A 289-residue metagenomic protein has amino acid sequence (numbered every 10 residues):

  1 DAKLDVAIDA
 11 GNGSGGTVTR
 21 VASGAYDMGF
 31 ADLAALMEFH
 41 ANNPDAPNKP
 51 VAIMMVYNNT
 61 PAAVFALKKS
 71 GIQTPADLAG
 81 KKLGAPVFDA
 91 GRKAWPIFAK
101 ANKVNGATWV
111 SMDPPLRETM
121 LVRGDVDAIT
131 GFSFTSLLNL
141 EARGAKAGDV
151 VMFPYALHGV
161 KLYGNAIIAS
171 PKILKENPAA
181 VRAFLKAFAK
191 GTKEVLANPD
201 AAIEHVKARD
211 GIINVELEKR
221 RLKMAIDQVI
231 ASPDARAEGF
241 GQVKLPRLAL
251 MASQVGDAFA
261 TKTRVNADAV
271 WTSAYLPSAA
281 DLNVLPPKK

Functional and structural regions predicted by a protein language model:
D1-R123, D127-F134, F153-Y155, V160-K161: Short, glycine-/small- and polar/acidic-enriched structural segments that line small-molecule recognition paths
D9, A52, W109, V195-H205 (+1 more regions): Surface-exposed patches in mature extracellular/periplasmic domains of secreted proteins
A34, L116-T119, G124-V215: Pocket-lining segment of extracytoplasmic ligand-binding domains
E38-A46, V56-A63, E218-R220, S273-K289: Amphipathic, soluble alpha/beta structural segments
H40, P96-K100, E141, K207 (+1 more regions): Class I S-adenosyl-L-methionine
G106-W109, A147-V150, I212-M224, T261-V270: Short, surface-exposed acidic
E176-A260: Secondary-structure end/capping motifs
L248-K289: Conserved C-terminal helix/tail region of periplasmic/extracytoplasmic solute-binding proteins
